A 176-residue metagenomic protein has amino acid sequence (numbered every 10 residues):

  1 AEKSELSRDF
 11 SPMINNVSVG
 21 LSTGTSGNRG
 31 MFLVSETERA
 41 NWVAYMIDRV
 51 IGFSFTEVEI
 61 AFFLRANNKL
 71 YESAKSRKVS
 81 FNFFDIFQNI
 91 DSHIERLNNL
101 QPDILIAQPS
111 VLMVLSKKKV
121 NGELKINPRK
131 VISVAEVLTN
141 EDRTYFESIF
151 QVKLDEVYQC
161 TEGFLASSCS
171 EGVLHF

Functional and structural regions predicted by a protein language model:
A1-L21, G27-F55, A66, N99-Q101 (+3 more regions): Nucleotide 5′-phosphate-binding alpha/beta core
R8-N16, I60-L64, N82-F83, S110-V114 (+1 more regions): Short, functional N-terminal and low-complexity linear motifs
V17, S35, K69, I90 (+1 more regions): Sparse, context-dependent recognition of short Cys/His-centered cofactor- or disulfide-binding micro-motifs
V19-G24, L64-K69, S92-I94, Y145: A broad, low-specificity signal for short, low-complexity segments enriched in glycine/proline and polar/charged
L33-S35, L64, P109, Y158: Glycine-rich, histidine-containing beta strand-loop boundary motifs that form or position
R49-D85: Conserved AMP-binding loop of ANL adenylate-forming enzymes
S76-F176: Active-site glycine/GP-rich loop and adjacent strand/helix microenvironment that borders small-molecule binding pockets
